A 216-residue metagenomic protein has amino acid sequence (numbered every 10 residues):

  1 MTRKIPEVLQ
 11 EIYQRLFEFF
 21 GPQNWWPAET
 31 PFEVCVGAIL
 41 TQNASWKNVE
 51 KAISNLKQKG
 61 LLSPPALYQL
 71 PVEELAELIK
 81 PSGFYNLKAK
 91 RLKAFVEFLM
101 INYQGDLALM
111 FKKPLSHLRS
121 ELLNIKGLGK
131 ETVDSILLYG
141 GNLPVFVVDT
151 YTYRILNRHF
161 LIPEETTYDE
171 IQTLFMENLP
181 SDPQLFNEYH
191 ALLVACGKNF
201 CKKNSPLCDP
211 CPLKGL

Functional and structural regions predicted by a protein language model:
R3-L216: Catalytic cores of DNA base-excision repair glycosylases
